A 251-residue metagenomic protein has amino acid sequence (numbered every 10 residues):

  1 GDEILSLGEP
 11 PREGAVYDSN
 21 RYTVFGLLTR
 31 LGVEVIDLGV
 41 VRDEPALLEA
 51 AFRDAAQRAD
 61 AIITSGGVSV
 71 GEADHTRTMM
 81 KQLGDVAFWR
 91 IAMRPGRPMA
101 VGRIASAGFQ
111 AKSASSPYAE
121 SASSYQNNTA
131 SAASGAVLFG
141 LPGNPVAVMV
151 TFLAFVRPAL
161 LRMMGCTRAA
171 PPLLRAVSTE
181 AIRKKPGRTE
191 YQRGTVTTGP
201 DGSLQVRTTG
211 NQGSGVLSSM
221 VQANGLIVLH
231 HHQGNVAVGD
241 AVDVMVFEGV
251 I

Functional and structural regions predicted by a protein language model:
G1-T64: Phosphate-binding glycine-rich loops and their immediate beta-loop-alpha structural context
D2-E3, G67-V70, G143: Short glycine-rich anion-binding loops that position phosphate/pyrophosphate groups of nucleotides and phosphorylated
L7, L38, T64-G66, W89 (+2 more regions): Thr-Gly-centered strand-to-loop micro-motif
L7-P11, L48-A50, D74-T76, R103 (+1 more regions): Short acidic, glycine/serine/threonine-rich loops at helix termini
V41, S69, M93: Residue-level "edge-of-site" marker
D60-S69, G84: Catalytic-core segments of thiol-dependent peptidases
G71-L83: Short Gly/Thr/Asp-enriched flexible loops that form oxyanion-binding sites at enzyme active sites
K81-K112, Y118-E120, S124-I251: Flexible glycine/proline-rich
